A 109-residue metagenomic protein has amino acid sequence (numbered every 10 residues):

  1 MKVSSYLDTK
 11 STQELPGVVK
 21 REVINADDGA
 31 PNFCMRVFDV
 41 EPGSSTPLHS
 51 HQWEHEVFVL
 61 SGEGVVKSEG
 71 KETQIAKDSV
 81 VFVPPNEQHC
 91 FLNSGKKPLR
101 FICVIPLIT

Functional and structural regions predicted by a protein language model:
M1-N32: A short, N-terminal "cap"/entry segment at the start of jelly-roll beta-barrel domains of the cupin/DSBH fold
L15, C34-M35, S68, I102: Anionic, Ser/Thr-rich low-complexity intrinsically disordered regions
R36-H51, P85: Conserved short histidine dyad/triad with adjacent acidic residue
S44, Q52-W53, K71, E87-Q88 (+1 more regions): A generic "binding-loop/recognition-motif" signal
S45-P47, V65, V81, P85-F91: Histidine-centered metal-chelating micro-motifs
W53-H55, V59-G64: Glycine- and acidic-residue-biased ligand/ion/polar-headgroup-sensing regions
K71-P85: Short acidic-glycine-tyrosine-enriched beta hairpin
P85-T109: Ligand-binding loop in jelly-roll beta-barrel domains
